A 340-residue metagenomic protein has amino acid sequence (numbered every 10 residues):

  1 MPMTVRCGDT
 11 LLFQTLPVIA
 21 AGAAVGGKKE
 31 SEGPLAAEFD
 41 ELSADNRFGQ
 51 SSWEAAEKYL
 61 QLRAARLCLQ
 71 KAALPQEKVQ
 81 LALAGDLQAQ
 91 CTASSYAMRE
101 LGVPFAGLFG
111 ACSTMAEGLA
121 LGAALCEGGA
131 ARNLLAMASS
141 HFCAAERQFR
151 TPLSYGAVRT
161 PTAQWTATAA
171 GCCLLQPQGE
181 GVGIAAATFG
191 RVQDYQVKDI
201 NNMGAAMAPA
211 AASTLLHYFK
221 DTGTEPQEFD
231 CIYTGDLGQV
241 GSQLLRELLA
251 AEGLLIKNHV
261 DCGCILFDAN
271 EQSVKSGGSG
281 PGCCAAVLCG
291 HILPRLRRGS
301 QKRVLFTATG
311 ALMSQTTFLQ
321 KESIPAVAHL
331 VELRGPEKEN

Functional and structural regions predicted by a protein language model:
M1-E54, P152-T224, L254, N258-E271 (+2 more regions): Condensing-enzyme catalytic core mediating Claisen C-C bond formation in acyl metabolism
I19, W53-C112, E228-Q243: Conserved beta-ketoacyl condensing-enzyme motif
A24-V25, A84-Q90, S140-H141, E180: Short glycine-enriched loops at secondary-structure junctions
E57-A73, L121, A206-D221, V287-I292: Short, well-ordered amphipathic alpha-helical segments that serve as non-catalytic structural scaffolds within diverse
L87-G102, F142-Y155, G241-S242, V287 (+1 more regions): Active-site-adjacent elements of ketosynthase-type condensing enzymes
S95-M98, L237-E252, T316-S323: Short glycine/threonine-rich loop-to-helix capping motif typified by GTGT followed within a few residues by an Asp-Pro
L108-A136, L175, S279-S300: Active-site-proximal alpha-helical scaffold in enzymes
A210, L216-L248: Long, repeat-rich segments with strong aromatic
